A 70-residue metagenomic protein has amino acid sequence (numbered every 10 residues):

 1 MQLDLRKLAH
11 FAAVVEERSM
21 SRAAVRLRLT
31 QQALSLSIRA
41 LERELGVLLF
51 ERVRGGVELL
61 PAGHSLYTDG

Functional and structural regions predicted by a protein language model:
M1-L3: Flexible N-terminal pre-Rossmann segment of NAD(P)-dependent oxidoreductases
K7-V14, L66: Short alpha-helical "packing" element that flanks the helix-turn-helix/winged-helix DNA-binding module
A12-R28: Short helix-boundary/capping micro-motifs
E17, R26, R39-L48: Residue cluster at the C-terminal edge of the helix-turn-helix DNA-binding motif
L27, G63-L66, G70: Hydrophobic a/d positions of heptad-repeat amphipathic alpha-helices forming coiled-coil signaling/dimerization
E42-L59, H64: A short LG(V/I)-centered, amphipathic sequence patch enriched for acidic residue(s) preceding the LG motif
